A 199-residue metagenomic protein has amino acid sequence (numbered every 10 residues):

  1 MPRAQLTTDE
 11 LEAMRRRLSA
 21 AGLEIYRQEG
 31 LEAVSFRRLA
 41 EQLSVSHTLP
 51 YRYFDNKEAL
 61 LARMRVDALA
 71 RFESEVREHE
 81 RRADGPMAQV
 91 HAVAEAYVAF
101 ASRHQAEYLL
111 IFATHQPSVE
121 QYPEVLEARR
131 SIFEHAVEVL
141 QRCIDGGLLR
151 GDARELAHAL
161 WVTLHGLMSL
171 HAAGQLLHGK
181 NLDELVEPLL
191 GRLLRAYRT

Functional and structural regions predicted by a protein language model:
M1-A13, A83: N-terminal intrinsically disordered/low-complexity leader segments
L11-G22, L39, M64-F72, V76 (+1 more regions): Generic hydrophobic, amphipathic alpha-helix propensity
R17, A21, I25-A59, R63: Helix-turn-helix
R63, R77-A106, R150, L156-L160: Hydrophobic alpha-helical connector segments
V66-H91, Q121-L126, R130-I132: Amphipathic alpha-helical linker/stalk segments
S102-E120, S169-L177: Amphipathic alpha-helical segments used for helix-helix packing
Q121-G146, R154-H158, E184-R195: Amphipathic alpha-helical packing segments from all-alpha helical-bundle domains
R142, V162-G179, L193-T199: Amphipathic C-terminal alpha-helical segment
